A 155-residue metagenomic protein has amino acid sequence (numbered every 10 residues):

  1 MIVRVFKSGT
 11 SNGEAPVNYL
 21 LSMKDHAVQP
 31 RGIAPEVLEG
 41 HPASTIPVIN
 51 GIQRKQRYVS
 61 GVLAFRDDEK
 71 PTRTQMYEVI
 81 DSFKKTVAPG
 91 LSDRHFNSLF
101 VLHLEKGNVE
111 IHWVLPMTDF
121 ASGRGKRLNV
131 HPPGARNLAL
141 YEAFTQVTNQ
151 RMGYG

Functional and structural regions predicted by a protein language model:
M1-G155: N-terminal nicking endonuclease/strand-transfer module with a His-rich metal-binding environment and a catalytic Tyr
